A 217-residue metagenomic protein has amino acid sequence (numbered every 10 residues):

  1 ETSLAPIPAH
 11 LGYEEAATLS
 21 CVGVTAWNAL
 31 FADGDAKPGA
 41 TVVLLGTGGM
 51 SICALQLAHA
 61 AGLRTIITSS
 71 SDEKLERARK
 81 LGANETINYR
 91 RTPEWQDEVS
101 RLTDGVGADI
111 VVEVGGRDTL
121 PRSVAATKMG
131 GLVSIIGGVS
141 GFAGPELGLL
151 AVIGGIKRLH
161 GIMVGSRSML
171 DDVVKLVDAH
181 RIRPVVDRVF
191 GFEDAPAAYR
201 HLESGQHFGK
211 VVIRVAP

Functional and structural regions predicted by a protein language model:
E1-L45, K80: NAD(P)H dinucleotide-binding glycine-rich loop of Rossmann-like/cofactor-binding domains, especially the beta1-alpha1
T25, M50, D118: Hydrophobic/small residue at the entry helix of a nucleotide-binding pocket
P38-A40, A108, I156: Phosphate-coordination loops involved in phosphoryl transfer and adenosine-cofactor binding
L44, G105, R181-V185, P196-P217: C-terminal capping/lid region of NAD(P)-dependent oxidoreductase domains
L44-T47, H59-R122: Adenosine-nucleotide cofactor-binding segment
A61-L63, D72, R79, V114-V185 (+2 more regions): Glycine-rich phosphate-binding loop and adjacent beta-alpha segment of Rossmann(oid) nucleotide-cofactor-binding
